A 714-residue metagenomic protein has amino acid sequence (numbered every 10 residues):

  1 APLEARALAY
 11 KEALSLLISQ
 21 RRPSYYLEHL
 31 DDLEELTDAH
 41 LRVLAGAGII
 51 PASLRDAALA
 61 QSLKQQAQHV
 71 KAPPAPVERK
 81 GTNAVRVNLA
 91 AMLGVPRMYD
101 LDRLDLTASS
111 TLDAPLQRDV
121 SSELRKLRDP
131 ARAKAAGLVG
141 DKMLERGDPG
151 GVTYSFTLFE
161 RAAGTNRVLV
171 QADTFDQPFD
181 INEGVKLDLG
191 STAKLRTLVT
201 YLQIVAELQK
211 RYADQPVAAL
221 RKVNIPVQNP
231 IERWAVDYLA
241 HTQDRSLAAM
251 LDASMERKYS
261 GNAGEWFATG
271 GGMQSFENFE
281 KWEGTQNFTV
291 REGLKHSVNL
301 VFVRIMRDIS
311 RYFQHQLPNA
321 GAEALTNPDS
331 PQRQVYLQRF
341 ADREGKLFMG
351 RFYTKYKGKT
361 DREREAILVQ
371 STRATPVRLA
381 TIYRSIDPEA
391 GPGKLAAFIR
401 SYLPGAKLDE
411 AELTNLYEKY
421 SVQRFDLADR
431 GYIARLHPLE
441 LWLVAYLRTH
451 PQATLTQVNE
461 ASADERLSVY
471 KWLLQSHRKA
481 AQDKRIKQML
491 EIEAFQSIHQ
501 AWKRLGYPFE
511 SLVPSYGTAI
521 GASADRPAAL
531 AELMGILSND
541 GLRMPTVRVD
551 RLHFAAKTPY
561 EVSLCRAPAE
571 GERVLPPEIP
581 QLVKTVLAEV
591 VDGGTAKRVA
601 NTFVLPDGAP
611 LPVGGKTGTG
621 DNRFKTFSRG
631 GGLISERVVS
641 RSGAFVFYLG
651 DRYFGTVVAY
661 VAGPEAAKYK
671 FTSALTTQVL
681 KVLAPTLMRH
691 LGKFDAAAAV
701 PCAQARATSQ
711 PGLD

Functional and structural regions predicted by a protein language model:
A1, L16-P23, H40-I50, A58-Q61 (+17 more regions): Structured segments of extracytoplasmic/periplasmic soluble domains in secreted or envelope-associated proteins
A1-I50, D180, G284-N287, E292-H315 (+4 more regions): Peptidoglycan glycan-strand catalytic modules in the bacterial/periplasmic cell-wall system
P2-A5, P51-F156, W282: Non-catalytic structural connector segments
L8-S15, D32-V43, A57, K80 (+15 more regions): Extracytoplasmic/secreted proteins, especially bacterial periplasmic and envelope-associated proteins
E28-L30, I49-A58, R97-R103, A108 (+10 more regions): Surface-exposed patches in mature extracellular/periplasmic domains of secreted proteins
A108, Q177-L202, R211-Q228, W234-E265 (+2 more regions): Short active-site loop at a secondary-structure junction that contains or immediately precedes the catalytic residue(s)
S110-G150, S155-L158, V168-E183, T197 (+8 more regions): A penicillin-recognizing enzyme superfamily signal
R291, N299-L347, Y353-K357, T456-E460 (+3 more regions): A small/polar active-site loop signature that marks catalytic segments
